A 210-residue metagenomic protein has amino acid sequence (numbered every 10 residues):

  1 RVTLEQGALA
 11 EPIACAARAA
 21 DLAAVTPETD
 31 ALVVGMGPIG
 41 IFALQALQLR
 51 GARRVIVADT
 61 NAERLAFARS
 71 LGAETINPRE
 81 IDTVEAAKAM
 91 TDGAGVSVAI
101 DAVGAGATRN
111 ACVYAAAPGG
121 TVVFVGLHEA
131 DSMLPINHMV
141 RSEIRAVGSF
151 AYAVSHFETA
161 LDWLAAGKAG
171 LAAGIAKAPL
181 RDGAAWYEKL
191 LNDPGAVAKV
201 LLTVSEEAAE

Functional and structural regions predicted by a protein language model:
V2-I81: Mid-domain Rossmann-like dinucleotide-binding core that forms the NAD(H)/NADP(H) cofactor-binding site
A8, L32, M36, V57 (+5 more regions): Glycine- and other small-residue-rich loops at beta-strand/loop junctions that grip anionic moieties
I13-A16, G40, V84, V96 (+5 more regions): A general structural signal for well-ordered alpha-helical segments in protein cores
A23-V25, A66, L71-R145, A209: Glycine-rich cofactor phosphate-binding loops and adjacent beta1-alpha1 units of small-molecule cofactor enzyme domains
A52-R53, G95-S97, K168-G174: A local structural motif
T60-N61, H128, Y152: Residues in the short beta-alpha loop(s) of Rossmann-like NAD(P)-binding domains
N110-V113, V154, E158-E210: C-terminal hydrophobic helical "lid"/dimerization subdomain of Rossmann-like NAD(P)H-dependent oxidoreductases
A146, F150-Y152: Active-site PLP-lysine loop of aminotransferase-like
